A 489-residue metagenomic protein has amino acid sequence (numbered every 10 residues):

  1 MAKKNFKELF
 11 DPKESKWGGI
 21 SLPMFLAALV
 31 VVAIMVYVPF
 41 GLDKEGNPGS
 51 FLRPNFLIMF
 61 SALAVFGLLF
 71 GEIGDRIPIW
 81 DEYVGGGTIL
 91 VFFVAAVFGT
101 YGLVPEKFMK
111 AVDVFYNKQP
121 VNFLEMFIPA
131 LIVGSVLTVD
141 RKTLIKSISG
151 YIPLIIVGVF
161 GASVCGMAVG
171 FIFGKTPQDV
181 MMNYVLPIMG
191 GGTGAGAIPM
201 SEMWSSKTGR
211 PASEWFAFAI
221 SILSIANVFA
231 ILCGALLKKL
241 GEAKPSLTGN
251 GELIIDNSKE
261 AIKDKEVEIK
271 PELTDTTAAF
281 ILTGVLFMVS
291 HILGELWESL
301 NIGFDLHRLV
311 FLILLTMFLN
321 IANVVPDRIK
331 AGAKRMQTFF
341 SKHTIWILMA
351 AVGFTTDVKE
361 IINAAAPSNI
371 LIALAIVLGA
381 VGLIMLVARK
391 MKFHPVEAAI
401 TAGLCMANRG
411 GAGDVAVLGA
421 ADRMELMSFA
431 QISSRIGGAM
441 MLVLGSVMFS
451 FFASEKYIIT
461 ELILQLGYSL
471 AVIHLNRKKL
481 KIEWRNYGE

Functional and structural regions predicted by a protein language model:
M1-A33, D43-S50, K239-T277, V324-R328 (+2 more regions): Intrinsically disordered, low-complexity non-transmembrane regions of multi-pass membrane transporters
P23-F40, F66, E214, S221-V325: Membrane-embedded hairpin module used as a gating/binding unit in multi-pass transport and secretion proteins
A27-V30, A130-L131, S368-E489: C-terminal transmembrane helix pair
V32-L52, I73-P78, F98-V112, L137-I145 (+5 more regions): Transmembrane helix-loop junctions in multi-pass membrane proteins
S50-V65, V114-L131, N183-L186, G303-L315 (+1 more regions): Structural signature of hydrophobic alpha-helical transmembrane segments
F115-M126, S135-A168, I222-L223, A278-F280 (+3 more regions): Entry/N-cap segments of selected transmembrane alpha helices and their immediately preceding amphipathic helices
F173-F218, I225, L237, N250-N257 (+1 more regions): Alpha-helical membrane segments and immediately flanking helix-loop junctions that form or couple to the substrate/ion
L282-G379, L383-V387: Transmembrane helical segments that form the transport core of multi-pass membrane transport proteins
